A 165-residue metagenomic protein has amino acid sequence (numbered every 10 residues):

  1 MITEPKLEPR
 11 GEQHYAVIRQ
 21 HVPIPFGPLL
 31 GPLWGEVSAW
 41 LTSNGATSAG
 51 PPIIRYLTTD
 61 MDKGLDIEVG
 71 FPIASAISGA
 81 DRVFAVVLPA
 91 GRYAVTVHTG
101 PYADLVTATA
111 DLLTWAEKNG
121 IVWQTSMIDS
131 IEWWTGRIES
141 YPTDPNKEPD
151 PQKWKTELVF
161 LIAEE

Functional and structural regions predicted by a protein language model:
M1-E165: A solvent-exposed interaction/effector surface
